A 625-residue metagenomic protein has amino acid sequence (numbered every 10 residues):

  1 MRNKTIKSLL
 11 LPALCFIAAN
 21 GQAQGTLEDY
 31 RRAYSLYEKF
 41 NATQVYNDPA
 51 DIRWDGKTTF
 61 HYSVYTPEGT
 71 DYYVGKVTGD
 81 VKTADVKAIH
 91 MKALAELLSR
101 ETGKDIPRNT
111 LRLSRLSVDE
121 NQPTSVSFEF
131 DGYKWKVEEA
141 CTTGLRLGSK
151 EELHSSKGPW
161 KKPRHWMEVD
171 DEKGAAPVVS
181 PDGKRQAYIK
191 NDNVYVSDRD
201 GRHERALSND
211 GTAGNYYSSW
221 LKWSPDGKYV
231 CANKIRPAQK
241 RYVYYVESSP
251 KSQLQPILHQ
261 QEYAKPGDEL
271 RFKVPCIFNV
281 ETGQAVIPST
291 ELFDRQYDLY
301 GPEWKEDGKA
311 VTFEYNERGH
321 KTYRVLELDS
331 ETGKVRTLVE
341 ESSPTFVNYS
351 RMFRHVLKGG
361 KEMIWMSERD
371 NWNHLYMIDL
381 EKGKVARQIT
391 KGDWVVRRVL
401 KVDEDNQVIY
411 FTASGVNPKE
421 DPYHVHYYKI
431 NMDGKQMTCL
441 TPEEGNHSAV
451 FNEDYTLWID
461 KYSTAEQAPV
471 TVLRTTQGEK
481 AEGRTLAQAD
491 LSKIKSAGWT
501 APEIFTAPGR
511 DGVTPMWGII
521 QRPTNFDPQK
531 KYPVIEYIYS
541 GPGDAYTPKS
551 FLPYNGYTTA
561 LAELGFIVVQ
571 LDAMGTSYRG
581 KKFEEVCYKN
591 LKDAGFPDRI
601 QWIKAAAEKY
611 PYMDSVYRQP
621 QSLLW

Functional and structural regions predicted by a protein language model:
M1-E28: Bacterial Sec-dependent N-terminal signal peptides
K7-L11, Y300, D614: Intrinsically disordered and other compositionally biased segments
P12, A23-P469, L473-R474: Beta-propeller folds
I17, D200-G201, D433, G512 (+2 more regions): Short, structurally constrained coil/turn elements that cap an alpha-helix or connect an alpha-helix to the following
I17, Y428, V569: Conserved Rossmann-like nucleotide-binding pocket used by diverse enzymes that bind dinucleotide cofactors
G308, E314, N446-W625: Serine-hydrolase catalytic core recognition
